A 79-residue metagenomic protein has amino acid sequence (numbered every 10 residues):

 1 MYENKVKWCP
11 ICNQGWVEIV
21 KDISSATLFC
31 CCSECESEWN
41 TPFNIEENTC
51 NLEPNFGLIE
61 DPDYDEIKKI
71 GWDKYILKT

Functional and structural regions predicted by a protein language model:
M1, F43-T79: Short, intrinsically disordered terminal segments enriched in charged and Pro/Gly residues
M1-Y2, W16: A contiguous, surface-oriented mixed alpha/beta subdomain in the mid-to-C-terminal portion of proteins that forms
Y2, D22-S25: Short, charged/polar micro-motifs that form catalytic or ligand-binding hotspots
E3-V6, F29: Residues immediately within or flanking Cys/His clusters that coordinate Zn2+ in small zinc-binding modules
C9-C12, C32: Short cysteine-rich clusters marking metal-coordination/redox-active sites
Q14-E18, S37-N40: Short functional micro-motifs and their immediate structural scaffolds
I19-D22, P42-N44: Short Cys/His-rich "knuckle" micro-motifs
A26-E38: Cysteine-rich micro-motifs
